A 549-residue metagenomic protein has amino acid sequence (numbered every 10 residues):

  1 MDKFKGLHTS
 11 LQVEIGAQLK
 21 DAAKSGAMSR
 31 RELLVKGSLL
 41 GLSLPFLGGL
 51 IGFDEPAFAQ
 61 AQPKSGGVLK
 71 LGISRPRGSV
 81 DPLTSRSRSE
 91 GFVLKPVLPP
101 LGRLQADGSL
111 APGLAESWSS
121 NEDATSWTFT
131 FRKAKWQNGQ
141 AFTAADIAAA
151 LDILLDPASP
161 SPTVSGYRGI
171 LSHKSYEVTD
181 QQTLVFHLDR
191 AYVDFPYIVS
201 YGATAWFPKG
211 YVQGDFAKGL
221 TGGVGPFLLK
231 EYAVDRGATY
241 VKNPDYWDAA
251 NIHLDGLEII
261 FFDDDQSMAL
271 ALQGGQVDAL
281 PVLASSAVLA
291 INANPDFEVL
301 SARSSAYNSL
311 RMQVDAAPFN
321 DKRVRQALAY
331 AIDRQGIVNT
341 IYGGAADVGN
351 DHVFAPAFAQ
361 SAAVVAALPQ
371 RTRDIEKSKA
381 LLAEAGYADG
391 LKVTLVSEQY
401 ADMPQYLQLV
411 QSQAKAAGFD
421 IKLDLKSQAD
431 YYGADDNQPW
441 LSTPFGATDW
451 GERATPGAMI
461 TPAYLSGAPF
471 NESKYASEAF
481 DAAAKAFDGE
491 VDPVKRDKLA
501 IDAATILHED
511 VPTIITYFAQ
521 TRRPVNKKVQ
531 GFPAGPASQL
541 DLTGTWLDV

Functional and structural regions predicted by a protein language model:
M1-E32: N-terminal secretory signal peptides
K70, T143-D152, Q181-H187, G225-P226 (+6 more regions): Alpha-helical secondary-structure segments
G72-E122, D152, L220-V224: N-terminal lobe/hinge region of extracytoplasmic solute-binding protein
Q105-S109, A191-Y192, Y197-G256, D264-Q266 (+2 more regions): Gly/Pro-rich hinge or "lid" segments in bacterial periplasmic/extracellular proteins
T130, T163-K209: Surface-exposed binding/hinge segments that line and control ligand-binding clefts or catalytic entry sites
D245-A290, D420: Ligand-site clamp/hinge motif
D347-E384, D402-Q405: Structural transition elements
R371-T372, K422-Y431, A458-K527, V549: Extracytoplasmic/peripheral linker and loop segments enriched in polar/acidic and small residues with frequent Thr/Pro
